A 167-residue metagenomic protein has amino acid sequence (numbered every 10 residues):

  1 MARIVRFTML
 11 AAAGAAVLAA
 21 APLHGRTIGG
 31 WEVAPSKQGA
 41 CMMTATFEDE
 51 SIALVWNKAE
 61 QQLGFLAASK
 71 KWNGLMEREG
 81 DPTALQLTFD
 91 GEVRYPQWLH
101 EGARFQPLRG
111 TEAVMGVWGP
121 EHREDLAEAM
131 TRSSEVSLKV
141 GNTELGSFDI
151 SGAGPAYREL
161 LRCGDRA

Functional and structural regions predicted by a protein language model:
M1-A11: Bacterial N-terminal signal peptides that target proteins for export
G14-A15, A20-A21: N-terminal signal peptide c-region/cleavage motif recognized by signal peptidases
A21-A167: A generic "folded-domain core" signal
